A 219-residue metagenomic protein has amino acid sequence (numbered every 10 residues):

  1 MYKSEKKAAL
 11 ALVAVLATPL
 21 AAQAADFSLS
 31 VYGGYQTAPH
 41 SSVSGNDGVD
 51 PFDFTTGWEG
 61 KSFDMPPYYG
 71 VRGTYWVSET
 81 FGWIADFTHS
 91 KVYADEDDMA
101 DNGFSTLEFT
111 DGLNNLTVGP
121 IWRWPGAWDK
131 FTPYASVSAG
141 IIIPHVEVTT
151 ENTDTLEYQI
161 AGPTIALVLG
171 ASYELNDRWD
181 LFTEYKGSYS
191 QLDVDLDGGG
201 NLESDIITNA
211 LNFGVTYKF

Functional and structural regions predicted by a protein language model:
M1-D26: Cleavable N-terminal export/targeting peptides
Q23-Y75, T216-K218: Short glycine/proline- and aromatic-enriched beta-strand/turn motifs that initiate or cap beta-hairpins
A25, R72-E151, T208-K218: Gram-negative (and chloroplast) outer-membrane scaffold detector with strong preference for beta-barrel transmembrane
H40-S44, D50-F52, G57-E59, L175-F219: Predominantly the C-terminal beta-signal and adjacent terminal strand-loop region of outer-membrane beta-barrel
V49-F54, D97-N102, H145-E151, Y189-L196: Flexible, solvent-exposed coil segments and beta strand-coil junctions, predominantly the extracellular/periplasmic
T56-E59, D101-F109, T149-Y158, D197-E203: Extracellular loop and loop/strand-boundary signature of outer-membrane beta-barrel proteins
G57-P67, T110-N115, E157-T164, D205-I207: Short sequence motifs at beta-strands and strand-loop junctions characteristic of Gram-negative outer-membrane
P133-K186: Conserved binding-pocket/active-site segment within a compact domain
